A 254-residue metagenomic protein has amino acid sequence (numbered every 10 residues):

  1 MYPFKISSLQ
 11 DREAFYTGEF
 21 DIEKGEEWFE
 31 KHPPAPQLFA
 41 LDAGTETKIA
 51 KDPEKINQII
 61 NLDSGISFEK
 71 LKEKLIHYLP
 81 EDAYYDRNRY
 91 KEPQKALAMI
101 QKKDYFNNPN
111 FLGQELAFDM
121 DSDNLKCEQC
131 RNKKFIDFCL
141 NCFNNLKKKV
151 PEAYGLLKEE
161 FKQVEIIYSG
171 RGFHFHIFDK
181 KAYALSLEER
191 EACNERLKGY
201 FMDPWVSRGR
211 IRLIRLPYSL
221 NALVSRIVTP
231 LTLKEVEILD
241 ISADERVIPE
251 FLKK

Functional and structural regions predicted by a protein language model:
M1-G170, D179-E188, A192, I214 (+2 more regions): Signature for HUH/AEP ssDNA processing cores
M1-R12, K24-G25, E195, F201-K254: Long, low-complexity, charged/polar intrinsically disordered accessory regions
F106-N107, F138-C142, L197-G199, V236-D240: Short, surface-exposed linear patches
